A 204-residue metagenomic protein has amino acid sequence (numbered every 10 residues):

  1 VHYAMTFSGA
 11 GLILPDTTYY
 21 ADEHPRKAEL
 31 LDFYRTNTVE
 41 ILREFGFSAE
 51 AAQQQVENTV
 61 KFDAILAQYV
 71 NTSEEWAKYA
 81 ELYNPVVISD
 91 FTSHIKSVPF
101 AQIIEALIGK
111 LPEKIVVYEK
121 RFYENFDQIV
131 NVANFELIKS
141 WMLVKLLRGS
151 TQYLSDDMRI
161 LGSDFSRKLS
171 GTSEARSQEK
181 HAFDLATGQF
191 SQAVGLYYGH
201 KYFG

Functional and structural regions predicted by a protein language model:
V1-G204: Noncatalytic, helix-rich "gating/capping" subdomain that lines the substrate-entry/channel surface of large enzyme
